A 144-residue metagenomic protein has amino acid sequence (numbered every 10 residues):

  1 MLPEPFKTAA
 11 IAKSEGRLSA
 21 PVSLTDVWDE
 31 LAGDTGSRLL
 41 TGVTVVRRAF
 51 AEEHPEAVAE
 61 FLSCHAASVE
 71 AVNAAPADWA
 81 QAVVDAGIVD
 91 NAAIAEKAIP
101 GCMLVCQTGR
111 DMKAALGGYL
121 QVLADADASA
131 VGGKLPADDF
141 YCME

Functional and structural regions predicted by a protein language model:
M1-A82: Pocket-lining segment of extracytoplasmic ligand-binding domains
P5, E96, P136-A137: Residue-level "edge-of-site" marker
T8-A9, V89, D139-F140: Short secondary-structure capping/turn micro-motifs that flank functional sites
P21-V27, C106-T108, K134-P136: Short, solvent-exposed coil/turn linker segments
A32, M103, T108, D139 (+1 more regions): Solvent-exposed, flexible loop/coil residues
A51-A126: Secondary-structure end/capping motifs
G117-E144: Conserved C-terminal helix/tail region of periplasmic/extracytoplasmic solute-binding proteins
